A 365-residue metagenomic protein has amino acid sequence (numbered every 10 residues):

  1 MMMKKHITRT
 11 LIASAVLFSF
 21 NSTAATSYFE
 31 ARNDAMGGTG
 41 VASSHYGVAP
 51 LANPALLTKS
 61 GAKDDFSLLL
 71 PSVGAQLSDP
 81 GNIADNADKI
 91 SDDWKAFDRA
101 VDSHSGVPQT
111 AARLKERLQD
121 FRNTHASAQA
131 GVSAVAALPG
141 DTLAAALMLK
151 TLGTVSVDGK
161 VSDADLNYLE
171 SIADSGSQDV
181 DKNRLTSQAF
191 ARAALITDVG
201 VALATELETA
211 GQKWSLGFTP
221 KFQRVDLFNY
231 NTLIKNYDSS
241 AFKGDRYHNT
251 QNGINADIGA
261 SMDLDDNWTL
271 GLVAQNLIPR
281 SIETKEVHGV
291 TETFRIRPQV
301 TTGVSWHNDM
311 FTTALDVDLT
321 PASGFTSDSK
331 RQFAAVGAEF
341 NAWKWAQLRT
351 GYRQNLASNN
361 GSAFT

Functional and structural regions predicted by a protein language model:
F20-G153: N-terminal, post-signal peptide beta-strand-biased segments of exported outer-membrane/organellar beta-barrel and other
M36, L56, V132-G140, V199-T205 (+6 more regions): Residues on the lipid-exposed face of transmembrane beta-strands in outer-membrane beta-barrel proteins
V48, A126-V132, A193-V199, N252-A256 (+3 more regions): Residues that define the transmembrane beta-barrel architecture of outer-membrane proteins
T58-F66, A136-A144, T154, E206-S215 (+3 more regions): Short loop/turn motifs that connect adjacent beta-strands in outer-membrane beta-barrel proteins
F66-L70, A145-L149, L216-P220, A260 (+5 more regions): Membrane-embedded beta-strand positions of outer-membrane beta-barrel proteins
V73-L77, K150-S156, K221-L227, Q275-S281 (+3 more regions): Structural signature of outer-membrane beta-barrel domains
I83, A111-A126, V155-A194, R224-I254 (+1 more regions): Extracellular/periplasm-exposed beta-strand and loop segments of Gram-negative cell-envelope proteins, dominated by
N267-T365: Outer membrane beta-barrel transmembrane domains
